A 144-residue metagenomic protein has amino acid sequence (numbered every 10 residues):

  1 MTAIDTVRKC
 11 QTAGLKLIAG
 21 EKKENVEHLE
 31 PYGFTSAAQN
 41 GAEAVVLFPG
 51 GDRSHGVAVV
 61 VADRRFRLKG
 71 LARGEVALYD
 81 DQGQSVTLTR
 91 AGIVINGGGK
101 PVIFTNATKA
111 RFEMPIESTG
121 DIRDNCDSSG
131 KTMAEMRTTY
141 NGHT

Functional and structural regions predicted by a protein language model:
M1-R90: Exposed beta-strand/loop interface patches that mediate assembly or binding
G41, L78, T87-L88, I93-T132 (+1 more regions): Low-complexity, small-hydrophobic/phenylalanine-enriched stretches that adopt extended beta/coil conformations used
A42-V46, T138-T144: Extracellular disulfide-bonded cysteine-rich modules/repeats
